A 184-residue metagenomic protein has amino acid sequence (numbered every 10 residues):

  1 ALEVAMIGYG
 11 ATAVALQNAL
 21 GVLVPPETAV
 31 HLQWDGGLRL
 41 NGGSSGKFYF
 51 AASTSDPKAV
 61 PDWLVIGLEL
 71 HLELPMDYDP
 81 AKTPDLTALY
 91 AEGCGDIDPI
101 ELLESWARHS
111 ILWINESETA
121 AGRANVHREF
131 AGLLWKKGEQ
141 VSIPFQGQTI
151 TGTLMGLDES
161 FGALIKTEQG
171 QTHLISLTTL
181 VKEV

Functional and structural regions predicted by a protein language model:
L2-P25, S44-V184: Long, positively charged amphipathic alpha-helical accessory segments at protein N-termini or as interdomain linkers
V30-G42: Catalytic palm active-site di-aspartate
